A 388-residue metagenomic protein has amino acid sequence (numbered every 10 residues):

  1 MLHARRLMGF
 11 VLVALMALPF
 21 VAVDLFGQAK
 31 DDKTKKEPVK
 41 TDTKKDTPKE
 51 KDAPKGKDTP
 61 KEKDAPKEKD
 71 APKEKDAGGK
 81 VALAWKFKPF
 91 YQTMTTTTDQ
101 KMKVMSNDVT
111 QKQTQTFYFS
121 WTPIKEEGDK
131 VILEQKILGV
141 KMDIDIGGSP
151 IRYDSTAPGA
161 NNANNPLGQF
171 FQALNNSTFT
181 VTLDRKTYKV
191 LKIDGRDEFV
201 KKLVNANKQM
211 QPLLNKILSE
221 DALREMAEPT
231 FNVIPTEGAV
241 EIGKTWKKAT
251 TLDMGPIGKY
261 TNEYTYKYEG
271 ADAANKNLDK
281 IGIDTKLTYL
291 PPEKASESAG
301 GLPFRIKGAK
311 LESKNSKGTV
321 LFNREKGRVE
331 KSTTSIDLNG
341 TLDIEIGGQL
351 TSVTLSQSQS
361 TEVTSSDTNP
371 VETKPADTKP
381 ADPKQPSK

Functional and structural regions predicted by a protein language model:
M1-A29: N-terminal export/membrane-targeting signals
D32-K36, T41-K388: Signature of exported/secreted
